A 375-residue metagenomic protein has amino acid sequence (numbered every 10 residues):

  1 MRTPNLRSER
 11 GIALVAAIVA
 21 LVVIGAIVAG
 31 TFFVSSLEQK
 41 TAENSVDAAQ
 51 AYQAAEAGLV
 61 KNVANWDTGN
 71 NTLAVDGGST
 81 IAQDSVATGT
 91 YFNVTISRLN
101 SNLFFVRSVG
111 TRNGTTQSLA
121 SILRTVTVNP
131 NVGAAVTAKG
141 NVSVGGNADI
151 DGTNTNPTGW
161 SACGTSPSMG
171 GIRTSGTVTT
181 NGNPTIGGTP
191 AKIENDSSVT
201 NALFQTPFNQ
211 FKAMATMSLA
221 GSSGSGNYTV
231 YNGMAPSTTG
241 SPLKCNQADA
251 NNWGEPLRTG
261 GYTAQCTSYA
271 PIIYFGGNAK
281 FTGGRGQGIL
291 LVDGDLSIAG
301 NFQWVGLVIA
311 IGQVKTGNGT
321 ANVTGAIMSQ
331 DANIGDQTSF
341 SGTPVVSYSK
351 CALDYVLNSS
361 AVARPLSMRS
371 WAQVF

Functional and structural regions predicted by a protein language model:
R2-G145, D149, T155-N156, W160-C163 (+1 more regions): Beta-strand/loop motifs with alternating small/hydrophobic and polar/acidic residues, enriched in the first structured
V126-F375: Primarily marks folded extracellular/lumenal domains of secretory and cell-surface proteins
